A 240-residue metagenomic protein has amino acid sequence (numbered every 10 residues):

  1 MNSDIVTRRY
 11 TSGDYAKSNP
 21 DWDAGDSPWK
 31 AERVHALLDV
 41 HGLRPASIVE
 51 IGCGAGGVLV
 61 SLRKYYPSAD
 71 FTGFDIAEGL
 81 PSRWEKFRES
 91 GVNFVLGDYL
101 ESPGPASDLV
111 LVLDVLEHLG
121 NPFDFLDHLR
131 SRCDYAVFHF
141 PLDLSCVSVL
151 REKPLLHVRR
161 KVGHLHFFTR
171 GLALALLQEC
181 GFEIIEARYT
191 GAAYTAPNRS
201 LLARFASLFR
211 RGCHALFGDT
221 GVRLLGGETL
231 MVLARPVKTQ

Functional and structural regions predicted by a protein language model:
M1-A106, L113, F123-H128, V162-G171 (+4 more regions): Conserved N-terminal segment of class I S-adenosyl-L-methionine
L111-H118: Short catalytic micro-motifs in class I SAM-dependent methyltransferases
L119-G120, C133: Helix-to-beta-strand junctions that scaffold the AdoMet/dcAdoMet cofactor pocket in Class I SAM-dependent enzymes
G120, C146-V147, T195: Glycine/Thr-rich phosphate-binding loops of Rossmann-like dinucleotide-binding domains
H128-R132, H139: Conserved helix-to-beta-strand junction in the class I
H139-H164: Short, glycine-/aromatic-enriched active-site segment of Class I SAM-dependent methyltransferases
L172-R188: A SAM-dependent methyltransferase catalytic signature shared across enzymes that methylate proteins
